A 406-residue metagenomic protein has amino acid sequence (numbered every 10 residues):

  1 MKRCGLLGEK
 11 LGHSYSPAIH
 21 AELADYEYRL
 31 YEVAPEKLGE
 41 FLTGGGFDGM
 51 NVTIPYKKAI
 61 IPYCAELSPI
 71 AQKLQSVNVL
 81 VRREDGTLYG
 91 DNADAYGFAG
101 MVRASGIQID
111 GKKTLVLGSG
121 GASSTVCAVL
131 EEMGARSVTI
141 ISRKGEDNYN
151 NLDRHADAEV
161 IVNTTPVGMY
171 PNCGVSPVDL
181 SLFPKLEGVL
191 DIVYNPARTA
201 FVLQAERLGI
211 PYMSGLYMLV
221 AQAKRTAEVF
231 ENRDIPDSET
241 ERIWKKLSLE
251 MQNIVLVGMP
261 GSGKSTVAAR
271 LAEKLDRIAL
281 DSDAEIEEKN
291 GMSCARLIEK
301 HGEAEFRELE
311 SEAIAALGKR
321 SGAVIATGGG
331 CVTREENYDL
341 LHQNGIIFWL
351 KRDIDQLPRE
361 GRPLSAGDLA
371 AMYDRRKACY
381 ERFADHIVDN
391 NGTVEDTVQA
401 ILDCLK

Functional and structural regions predicted by a protein language model:
K2-S105, P196-R198, Q204, L208 (+1 more regions): Phosphate/diphosphate ligand-binding glycine-rich loop within oxidoreductases
G8, N92-A95, V102, I107 (+3 more regions): Glycine-rich adenosine-cofactor-binding loop
M133-Y149, D283-N290: NAD(P)-binding Rossmann-fold cofactor-contacting core
D147-M213, C331-N337: Rossmann-like adenosine-cofactor binding region
I192-Q252, N390: Adenosine-phosphate binding glycine-rich loop
E241-L249, I254, R270, K274 (+2 more regions): NTP-dependent small-molecule kinase module
D281-H342: ATP-dependent small-molecule kinase phosphotransfer cores that center on conserved nucleotide phosphate-binding segments
Q343-C379, H386: A glycine- and Lys/Arg-enriched "phosphate-lid" helix/loop adjacent to the NTP-binding pocket of small-molecule kinases
